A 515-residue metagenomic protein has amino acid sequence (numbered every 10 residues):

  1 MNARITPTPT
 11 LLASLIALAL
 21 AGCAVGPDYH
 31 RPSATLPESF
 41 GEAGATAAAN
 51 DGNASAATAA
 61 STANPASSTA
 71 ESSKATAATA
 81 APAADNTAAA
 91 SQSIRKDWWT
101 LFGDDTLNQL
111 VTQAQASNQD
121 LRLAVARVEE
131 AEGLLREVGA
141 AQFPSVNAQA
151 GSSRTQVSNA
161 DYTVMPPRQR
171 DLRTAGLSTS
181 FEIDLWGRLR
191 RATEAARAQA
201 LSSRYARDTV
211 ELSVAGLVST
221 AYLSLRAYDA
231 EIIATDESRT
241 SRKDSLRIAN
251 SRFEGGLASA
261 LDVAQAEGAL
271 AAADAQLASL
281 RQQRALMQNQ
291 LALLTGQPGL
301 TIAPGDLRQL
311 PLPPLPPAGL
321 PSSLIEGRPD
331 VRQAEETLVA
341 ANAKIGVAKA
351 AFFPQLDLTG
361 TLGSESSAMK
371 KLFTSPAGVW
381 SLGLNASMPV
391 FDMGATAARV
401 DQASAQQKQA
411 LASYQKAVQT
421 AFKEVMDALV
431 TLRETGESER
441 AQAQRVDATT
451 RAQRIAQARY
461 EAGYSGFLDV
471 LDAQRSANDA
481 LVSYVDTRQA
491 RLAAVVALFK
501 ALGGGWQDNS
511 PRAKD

Functional and structural regions predicted by a protein language model:
M1-C23: Gram-negative bacterial Sec-dependent N-terminal signal peptides
A24-L134, P311-V339, P389-V390, Q415-V418 (+2 more regions): Bacterial Sec-pathway N-terminal export signals of envelope proteins
A49, S61, N86-Q92, T100 (+7 more regions): Amphipathic alpha-helical coiled-coil scaffold segments and their short linker/junction regions
A54-A56, T62-A75, T79, N86-A89 (+8 more regions): Small/polar, glycine/serine/threonine/aspartate-rich low-complexity segments that form flexible
R122-L123, G139, I183-E211, L261 (+6 more regions): Sec/SRP-type N-terminal targeting helices
Q149-T155, S180, A206, Y228 (+5 more regions): Outer-membrane beta-barrel pore domains and translocons
L189, A198, Y205-L320, T431 (+4 more regions): Periplasmic alpha-helical coiled-coil/stalk elements that build and connect Gram-negative outer-membrane
F253-L257, Y460-Y464, A501-G505: A short glycine-centered flexible hinge/capping loop motif at secondary-structure junctions
